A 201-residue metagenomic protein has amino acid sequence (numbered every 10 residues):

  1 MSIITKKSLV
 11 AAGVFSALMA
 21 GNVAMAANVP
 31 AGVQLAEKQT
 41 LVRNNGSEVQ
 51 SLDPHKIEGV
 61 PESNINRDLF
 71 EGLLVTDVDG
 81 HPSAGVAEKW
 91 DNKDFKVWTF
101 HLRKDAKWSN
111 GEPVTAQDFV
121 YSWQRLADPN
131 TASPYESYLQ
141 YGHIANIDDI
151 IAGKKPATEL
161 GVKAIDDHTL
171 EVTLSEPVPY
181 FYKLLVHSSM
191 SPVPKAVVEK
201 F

Functional and structural regions predicted by a protein language model:
S2-M25: Gram-negative bacterial Sec-dependent N-terminal signal peptides
V29-V42, E112, D167: Immediate post-signal peptide segment of exported/extracytoplasmic ligand-binding proteins
Q34-E37, D91-D94, K154-P156, K163-D166: Extracellular/periplasmic catalytic domains that process cell-envelope and extracellular macromolecules
N44-D94: N-terminal lobe/hinge region of extracytoplasmic solute-binding protein
H55-E58, L102-N110, T158-L160: Second-shell loop/turn segments in exported
N64-D68, H81, G85, V97 (+7 more regions): Extracytoplasmic/secreted proteins, especially bacterial periplasmic and envelope-associated proteins
E88-Y135, E171: Aromatic- and charge-enriched surface segment that lines or borders ligand/interaction sites
D118-V120, A127, T131-A196: Surface-exposed binding/hinge segments that line and control ligand-binding clefts or catalytic entry sites
